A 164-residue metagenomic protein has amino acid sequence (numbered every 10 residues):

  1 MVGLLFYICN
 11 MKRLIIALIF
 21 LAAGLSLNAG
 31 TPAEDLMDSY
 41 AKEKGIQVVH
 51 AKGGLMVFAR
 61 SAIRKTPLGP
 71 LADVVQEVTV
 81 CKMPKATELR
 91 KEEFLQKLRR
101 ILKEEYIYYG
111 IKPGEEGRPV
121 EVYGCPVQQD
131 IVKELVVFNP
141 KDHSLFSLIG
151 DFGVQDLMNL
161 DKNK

Functional and structural regions predicted by a protein language model:
V2-L14: Positively charged n-region of N-terminal signal peptides that target proteins for export
L14-A23: Sec-dependent N-terminal signal peptides
P32-K91: Early exported N-terminus immediately downstream of N-terminal targeting peptides
L71-R118: Mid-chain, structured segments of secreted extracytoplasmic proteins
E88-E92, K133-L135, K162-K164: Terminal interaction module
G124-V154: A short, solvent-exposed beta-edge/loop patch
G153-K164: Short, low-complexity, Pro/Ser/Thr/Gly-rich segments in the mature regions of secreted, periplasmic
